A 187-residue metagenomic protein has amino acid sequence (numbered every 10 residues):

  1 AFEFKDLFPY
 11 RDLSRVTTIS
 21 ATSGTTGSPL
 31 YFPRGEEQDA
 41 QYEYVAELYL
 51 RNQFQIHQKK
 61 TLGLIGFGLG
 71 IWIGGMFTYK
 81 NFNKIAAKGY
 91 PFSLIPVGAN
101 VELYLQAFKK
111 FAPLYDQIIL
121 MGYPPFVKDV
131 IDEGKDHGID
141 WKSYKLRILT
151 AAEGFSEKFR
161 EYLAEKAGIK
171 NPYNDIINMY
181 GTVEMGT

Functional and structural regions predicted by a protein language model:
A1-T61, L114, N171: Nucleotide 5′-phosphate-binding alpha/beta core
D6-P9, R51-N52, F67-L69, Y104-K109 (+1 more regions): Catalytic micro-motifs at enzyme active sites that drive phosphoryl/nucleotidyl and oxygen chemistry
T26-P29, G70, V183: Gly/Ser/Thr-rich beta-alpha loop segments that engage phosphate groups in nucleotides
L30, G74-G75, V130, K158: Short helix/loop capping segments that flank catalytic or ligand/cofactor-binding pockets
F32, K60-I65, Y90, L146: Glycine- and acidic
E37-A46, W72-G75, V97-N100, Y104 (+1 more regions): Phosphate/oxyanion-binding active-site loops and adjacent basic polyanion-contact surfaces
E47, R51-I85: Conserved AMP-binding loop of ANL adenylate-forming enzymes
K88-T187: Active-site glycine/GP-rich loop and adjacent strand/helix microenvironment that borders small-molecule binding pockets
